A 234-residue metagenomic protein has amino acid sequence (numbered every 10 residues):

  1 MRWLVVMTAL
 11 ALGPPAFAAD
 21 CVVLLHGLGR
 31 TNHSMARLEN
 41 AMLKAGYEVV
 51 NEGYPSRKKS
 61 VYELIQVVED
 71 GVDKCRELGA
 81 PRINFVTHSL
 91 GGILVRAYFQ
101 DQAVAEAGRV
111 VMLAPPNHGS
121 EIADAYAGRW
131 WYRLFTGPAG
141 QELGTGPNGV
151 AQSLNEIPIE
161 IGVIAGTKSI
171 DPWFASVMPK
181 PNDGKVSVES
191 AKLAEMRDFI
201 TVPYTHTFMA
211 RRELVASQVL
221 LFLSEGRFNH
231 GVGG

Functional and structural regions predicted by a protein language model:
M1-W3: Positively charged n-region of N-terminal signal peptides that target proteins for export
D20-H33, R37, L43-P55, K59-P158 (+1 more regions): Serine-dependent carboxylesterase/thioesterase catalytic core of lipase-like alpha/beta-hydrolase/SGNH enzymes
Q100-G234: Helical cap/lid subdomain of alpha/beta-hydrolase-fold lipid enzymes that gates access to the catalytic pocket
